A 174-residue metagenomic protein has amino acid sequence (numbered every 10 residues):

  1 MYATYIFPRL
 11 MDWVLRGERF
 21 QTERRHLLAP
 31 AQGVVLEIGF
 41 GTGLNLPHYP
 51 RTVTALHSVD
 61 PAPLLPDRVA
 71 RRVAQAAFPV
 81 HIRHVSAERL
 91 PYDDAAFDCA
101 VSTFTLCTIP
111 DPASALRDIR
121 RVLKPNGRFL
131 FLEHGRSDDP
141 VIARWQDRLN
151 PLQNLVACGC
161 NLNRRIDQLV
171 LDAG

Functional and structural regions predicted by a protein language model:
M1-E18: Class I SAM-dependent methyltransferase Rossmann-like catalytic core, especially the SAM/SAH-binding loop
V14-V34, L44-H48: Conserved alpha-helix/loop element of class I SAM-dependent methyltransferases that forms part of the SAM/SAH-binding
L36-I38, T42-R89: Class I SAM-dependent methyltransferase SAM/SAH-binding core
E88-A100: A short acidic, Gly/Pro-enriched loop at the edge of an enzyme's catalytic core that lines a small-molecule cofactor
D98-D111: A short SAM/SAH-binding and catalytic strip from SAM-dependent methyltransferases
A113-P125: A short glycine-rich, Lys/Arg-flanked "PGG" loop and its adjoining helix->strand segment in the class I
N126-H134: Conserved beta-strand signature within the Rossmann-like core of class I S-adenosyl-L-methionine
C158-G174: Short alpha-helix
